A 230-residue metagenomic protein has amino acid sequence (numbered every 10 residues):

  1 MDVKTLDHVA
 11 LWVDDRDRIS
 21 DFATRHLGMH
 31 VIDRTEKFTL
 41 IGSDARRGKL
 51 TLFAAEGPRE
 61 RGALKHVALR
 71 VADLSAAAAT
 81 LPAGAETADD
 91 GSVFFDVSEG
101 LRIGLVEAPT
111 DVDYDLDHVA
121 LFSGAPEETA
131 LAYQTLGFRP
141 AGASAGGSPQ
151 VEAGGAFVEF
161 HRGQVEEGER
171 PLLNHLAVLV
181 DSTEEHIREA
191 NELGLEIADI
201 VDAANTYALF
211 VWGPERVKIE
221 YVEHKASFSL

Functional and structural regions predicted by a protein language model:
M1-K4, A10-K49, A76, L121-V158: Core segments of cupin and vicinal oxygen chelate
T5-D14, E56-T80, G91-D96, L116-A125 (+3 more regions): Vicinal oxygen chelate
E36, L52-P58: Conserved donor-binding loop and adjoining core beta-sheet/short helix segment in diverse acyl/aminoacyl transferases
G42, P58-R59, D111, P149-Q150 (+1 more regions): Short secondary-structure boundary/capping segments
S43-A45, K49-F53, E184-I187, I197-I200 (+1 more regions): Generic alpha-helical hydrophobic packing signal
T51-A54, F160-R162: Active-site-proximal beta-strand elements of phosphoester/diester hydrolases
A78-L121, A143-A145, P149-H161, R188-L230: Vicinal oxygen chelate
F138-D181, H186: Hydrophobic secondary-structure block in the mid-to-C-terminal portion of proteins
